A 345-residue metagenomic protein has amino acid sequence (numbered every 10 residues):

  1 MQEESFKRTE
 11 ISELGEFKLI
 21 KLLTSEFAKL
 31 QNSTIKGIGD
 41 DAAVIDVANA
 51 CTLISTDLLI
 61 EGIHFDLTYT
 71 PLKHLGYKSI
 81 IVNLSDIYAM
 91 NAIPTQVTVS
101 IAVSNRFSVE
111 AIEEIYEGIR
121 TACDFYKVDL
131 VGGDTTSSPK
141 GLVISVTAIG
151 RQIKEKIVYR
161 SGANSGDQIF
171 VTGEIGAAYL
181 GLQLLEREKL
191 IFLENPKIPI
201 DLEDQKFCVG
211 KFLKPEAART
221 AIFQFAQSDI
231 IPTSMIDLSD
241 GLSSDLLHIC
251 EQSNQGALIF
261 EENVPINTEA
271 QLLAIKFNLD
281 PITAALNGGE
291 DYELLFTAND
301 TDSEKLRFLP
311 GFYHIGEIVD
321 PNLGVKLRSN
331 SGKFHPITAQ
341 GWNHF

Functional and structural regions predicted by a protein language model:
M1-P71, M90, V99: Extreme N-terminal cap/leader segments of soluble proteins
Q2-K18, L22-A28, T70, R106-D129 (+4 more regions): Glycine-/charge-enriched secondary-structure boundary and capping motifs
N32-K36, K214, A284-N287: Short Gly/Pro-enriched turn/cap motifs at secondary-structure boundaries
V44, N83, N91, L130 (+4 more regions): Residue-level signal for inorganic ion chemistry
L59, T95-E188, E317: Glycine-rich anion-binding loops of enzyme active sites
L72-Q96, E117-F125, Q224, S244-I249: Small-aliphatic-rich amphipathic alpha-helix that forms the alpha element of a beta-alpha
G181-K197, L202: Short, compositionally biased
P199-H248: Polyanion-binding loop/helix "lid" in catalytic or ligand-binding cores
